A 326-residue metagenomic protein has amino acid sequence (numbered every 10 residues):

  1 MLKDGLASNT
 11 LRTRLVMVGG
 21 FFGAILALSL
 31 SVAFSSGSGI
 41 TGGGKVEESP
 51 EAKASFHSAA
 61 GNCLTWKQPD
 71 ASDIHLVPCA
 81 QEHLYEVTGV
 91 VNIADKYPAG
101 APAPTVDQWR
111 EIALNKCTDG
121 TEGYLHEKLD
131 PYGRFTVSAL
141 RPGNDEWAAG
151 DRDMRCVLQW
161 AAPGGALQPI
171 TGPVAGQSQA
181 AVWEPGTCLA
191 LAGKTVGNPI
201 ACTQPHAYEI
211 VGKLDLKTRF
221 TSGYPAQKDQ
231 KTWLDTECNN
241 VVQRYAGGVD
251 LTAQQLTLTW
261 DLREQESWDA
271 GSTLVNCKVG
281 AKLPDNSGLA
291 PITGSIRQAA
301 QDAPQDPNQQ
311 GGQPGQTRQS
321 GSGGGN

Functional and structural regions predicted by a protein language model:
L2-A24: N-terminal export and membrane-targeting signals
T10, L28-N326: Long, compositionally biased stretches enriched for glycine and/or charged residues
